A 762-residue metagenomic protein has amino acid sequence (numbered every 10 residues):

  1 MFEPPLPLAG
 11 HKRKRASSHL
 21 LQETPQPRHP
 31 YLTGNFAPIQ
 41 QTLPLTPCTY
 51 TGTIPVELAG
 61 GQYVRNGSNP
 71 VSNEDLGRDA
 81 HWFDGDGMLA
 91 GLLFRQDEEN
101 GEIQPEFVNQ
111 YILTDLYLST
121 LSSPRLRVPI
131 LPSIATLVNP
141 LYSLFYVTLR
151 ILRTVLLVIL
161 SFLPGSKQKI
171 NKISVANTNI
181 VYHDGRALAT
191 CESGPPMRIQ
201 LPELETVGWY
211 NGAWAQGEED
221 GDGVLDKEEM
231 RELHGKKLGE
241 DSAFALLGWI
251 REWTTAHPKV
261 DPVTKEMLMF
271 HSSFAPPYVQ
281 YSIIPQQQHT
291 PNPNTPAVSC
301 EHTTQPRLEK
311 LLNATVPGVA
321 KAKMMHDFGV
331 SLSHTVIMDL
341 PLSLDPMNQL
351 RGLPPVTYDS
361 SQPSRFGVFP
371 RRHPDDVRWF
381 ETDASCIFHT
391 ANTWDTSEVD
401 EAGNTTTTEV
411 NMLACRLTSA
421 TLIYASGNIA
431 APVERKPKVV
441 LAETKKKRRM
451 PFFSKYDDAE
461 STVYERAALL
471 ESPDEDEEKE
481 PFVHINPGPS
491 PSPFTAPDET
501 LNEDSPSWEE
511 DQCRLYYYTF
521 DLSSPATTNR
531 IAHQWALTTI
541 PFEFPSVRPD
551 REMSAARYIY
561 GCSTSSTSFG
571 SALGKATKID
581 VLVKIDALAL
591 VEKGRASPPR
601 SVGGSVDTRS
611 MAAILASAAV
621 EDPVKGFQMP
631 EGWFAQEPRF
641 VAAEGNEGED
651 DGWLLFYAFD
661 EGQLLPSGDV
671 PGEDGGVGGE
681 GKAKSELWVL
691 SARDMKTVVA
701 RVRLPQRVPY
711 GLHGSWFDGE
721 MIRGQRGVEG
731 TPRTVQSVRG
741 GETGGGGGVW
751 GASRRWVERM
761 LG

Functional and structural regions predicted by a protein language model:
F2-G762: Beta-propeller domains
